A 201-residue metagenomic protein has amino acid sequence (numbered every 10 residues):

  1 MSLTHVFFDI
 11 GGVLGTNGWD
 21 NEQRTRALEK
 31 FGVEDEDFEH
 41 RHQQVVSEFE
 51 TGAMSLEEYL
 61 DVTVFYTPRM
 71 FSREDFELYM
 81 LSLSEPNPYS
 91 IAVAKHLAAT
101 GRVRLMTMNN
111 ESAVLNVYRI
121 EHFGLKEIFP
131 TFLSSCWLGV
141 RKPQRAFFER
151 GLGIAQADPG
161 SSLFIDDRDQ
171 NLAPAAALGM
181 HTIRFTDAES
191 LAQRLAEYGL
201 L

Functional and structural regions predicted by a protein language model:
M1-L3, S112-A113, V117-L201: Asp-based, Mg2+/Mn2+-dependent phosphohydrolase catalytic module
M1-R41, A177-L178: Active-site neighborhood of HAD-like aspartate-dependent phosphohydrolases
D9-G12, G52, L97, T107 (+2 more regions): Generic structural signal for small/hydrophobic residues in well-ordered secondary structure, especially within
F31-H42, P68-Y79, L201: Short, surface-exposed acidic
V33, R69, V103, A157 (+1 more regions): Short glycine/serine/threonine/alanine-rich loop segments
S47-E77: A metal-dependent, Asp-based hydrolase signature
F65, R73-M106, V117, R145: Short, acidic loop-to-helix structural element flanking the phosphoryl-transfer center in phosphate-processing enzymes
